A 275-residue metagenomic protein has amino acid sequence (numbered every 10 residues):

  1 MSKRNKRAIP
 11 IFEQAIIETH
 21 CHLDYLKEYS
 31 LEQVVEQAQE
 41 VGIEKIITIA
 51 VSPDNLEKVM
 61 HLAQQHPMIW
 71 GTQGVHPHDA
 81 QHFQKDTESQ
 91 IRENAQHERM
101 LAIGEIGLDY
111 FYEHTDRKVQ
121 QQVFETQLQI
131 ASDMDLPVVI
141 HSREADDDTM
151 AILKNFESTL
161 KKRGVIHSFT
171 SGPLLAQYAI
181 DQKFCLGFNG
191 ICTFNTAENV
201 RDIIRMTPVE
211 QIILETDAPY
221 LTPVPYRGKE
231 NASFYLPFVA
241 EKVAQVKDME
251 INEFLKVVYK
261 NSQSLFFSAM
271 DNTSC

Functional and structural regions predicted by a protein language model:
M1-C275: Mid-domain alpha/beta scaffold segments of enzyme catalytic cores
